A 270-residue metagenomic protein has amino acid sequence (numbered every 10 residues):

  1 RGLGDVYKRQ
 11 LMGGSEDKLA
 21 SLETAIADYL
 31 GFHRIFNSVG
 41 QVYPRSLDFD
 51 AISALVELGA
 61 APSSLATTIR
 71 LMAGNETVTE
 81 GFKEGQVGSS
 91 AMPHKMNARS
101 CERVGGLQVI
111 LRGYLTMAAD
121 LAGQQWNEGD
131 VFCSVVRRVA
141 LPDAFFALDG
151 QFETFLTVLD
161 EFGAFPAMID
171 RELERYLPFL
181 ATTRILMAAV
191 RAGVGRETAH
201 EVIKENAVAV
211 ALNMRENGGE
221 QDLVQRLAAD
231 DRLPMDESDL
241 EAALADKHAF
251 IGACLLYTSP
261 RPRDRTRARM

Functional and structural regions predicted by a protein language model:
R1, D5-Q124: Internal glycine-rich alpha/beta core junctions
G2-Q10, Y257-T266: Conserved small/polar residues in nucleotide/adenosyl-binding loops
S90-S259: Catalytic-core signal marking the mid-to-C-terminal active-site face
A268-M270: Hydrophobic alpha-helical segments, chiefly the membrane-spanning helices and signal/signal-anchor peptides
